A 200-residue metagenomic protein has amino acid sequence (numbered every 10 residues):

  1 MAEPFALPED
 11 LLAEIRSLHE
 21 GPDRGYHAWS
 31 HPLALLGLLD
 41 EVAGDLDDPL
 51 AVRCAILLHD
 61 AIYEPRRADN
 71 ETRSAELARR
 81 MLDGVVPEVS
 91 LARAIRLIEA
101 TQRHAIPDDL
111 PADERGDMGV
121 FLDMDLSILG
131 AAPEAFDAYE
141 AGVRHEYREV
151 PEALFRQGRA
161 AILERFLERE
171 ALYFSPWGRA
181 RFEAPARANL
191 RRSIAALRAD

Functional and structural regions predicted by a protein language model:
M1-P32: Conserved N-terminal diphosphate/IPP-binding helix and adjacent helical/loop segment of trans-prenyltransferase domains
A2-A6, L39-A43, L82: Alpha-helix C-terminal capping segments
E9-A13, L36, T72-A75, R79 (+1 more regions): An amphipathic alpha-helix signature
L18, S74-D108: Histidine- and acidic-residue-rich, metal-dependent catalytic cores
E20-H27, L33, G37-D47, L58 (+2 more regions): Divalent metal-dependent phosphate-bond-processing catalytic cores, especially two-metal-ion Mg2+/Mn2+ enzymes that act
L35, P49-P65, S74, I95-Q102: His-Asp-centered metal-binding catalytic motifs of divalent-metal-dependent phosphohydrolases/nucleases
A68: Glycine-rich active-site/cofactor-binding loop and its immediate structural neighborhood
